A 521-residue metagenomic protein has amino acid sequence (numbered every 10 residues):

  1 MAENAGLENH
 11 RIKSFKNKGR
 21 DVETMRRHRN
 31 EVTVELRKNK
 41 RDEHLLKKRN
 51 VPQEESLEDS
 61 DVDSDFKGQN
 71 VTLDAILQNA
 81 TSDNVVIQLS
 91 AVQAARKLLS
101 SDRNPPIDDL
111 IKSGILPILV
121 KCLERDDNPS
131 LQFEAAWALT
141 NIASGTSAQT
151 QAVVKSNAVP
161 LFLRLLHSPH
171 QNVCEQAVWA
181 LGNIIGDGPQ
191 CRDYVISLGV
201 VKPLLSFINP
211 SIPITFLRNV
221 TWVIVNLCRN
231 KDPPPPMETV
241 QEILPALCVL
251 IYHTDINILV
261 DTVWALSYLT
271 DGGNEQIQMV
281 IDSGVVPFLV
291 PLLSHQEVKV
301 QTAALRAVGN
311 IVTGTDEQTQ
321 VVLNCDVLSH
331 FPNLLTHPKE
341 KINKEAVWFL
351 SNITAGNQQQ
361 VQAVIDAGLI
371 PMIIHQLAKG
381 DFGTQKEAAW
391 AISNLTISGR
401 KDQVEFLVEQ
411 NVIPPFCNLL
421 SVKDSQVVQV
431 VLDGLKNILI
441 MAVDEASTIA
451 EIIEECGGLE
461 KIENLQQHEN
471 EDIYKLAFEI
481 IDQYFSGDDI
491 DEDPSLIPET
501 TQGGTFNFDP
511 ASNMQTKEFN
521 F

Functional and structural regions predicted by a protein language model:
M1-N84, L89-K97, L459-F521: Intrinsically disordered, low-complexity regulatory regions of large eukaryotic scaffold/signaling proteins
P52, S56-E58, I87, P105-P106 (+17 more regions): Short, flexible/disordered secondary-structure transition segments
S60-S90, A94-L98, R103-D109, P117 (+7 more regions): Alpha-solenoid helical-repeat scaffolds
N70, D108-G114, Q151-N157, D193-G199 (+7 more regions): Short sequence/structural elements of tandem HEAT/ARM alpha-solenoid repeats
A75-L77, I118-K121, L161-L163, P203-L205 (+6 more regions): Buried hydrophobic core positions in alpha-solenoid tandem helical repeats
D83-K97, D127-A143, K155, H167-G186 (+14 more regions): Alpha-helical solenoid repeats of the armadillo/HEAT superfamily in eukaryotic scaffolding/adaptor proteins
N104, L116, S144, A148-Q149 (+12 more regions): Flexible helix-coil junctions and inter-repeat linker/turn elements that act as hinges within alpha-solenoid scaffolds
P106, A138, Q149, A158-L161 (+17 more regions): Cysteine-rich, disulfide-stabilized extracellular repeat modules
